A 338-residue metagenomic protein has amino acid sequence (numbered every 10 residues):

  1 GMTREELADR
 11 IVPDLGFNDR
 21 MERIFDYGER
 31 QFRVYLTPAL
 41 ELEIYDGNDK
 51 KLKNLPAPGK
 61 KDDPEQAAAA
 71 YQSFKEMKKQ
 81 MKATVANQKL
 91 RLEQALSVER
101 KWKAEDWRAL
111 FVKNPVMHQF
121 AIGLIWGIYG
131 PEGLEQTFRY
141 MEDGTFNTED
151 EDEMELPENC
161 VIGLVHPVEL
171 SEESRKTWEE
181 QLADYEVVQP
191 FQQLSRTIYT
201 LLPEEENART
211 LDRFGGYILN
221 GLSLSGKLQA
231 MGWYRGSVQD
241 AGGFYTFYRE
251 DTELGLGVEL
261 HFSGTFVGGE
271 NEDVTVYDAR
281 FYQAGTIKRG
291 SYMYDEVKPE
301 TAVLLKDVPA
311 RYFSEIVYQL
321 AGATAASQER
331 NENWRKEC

Functional and structural regions predicted by a protein language model:
G1-C338: Non-catalytic terminal/accessory regions
